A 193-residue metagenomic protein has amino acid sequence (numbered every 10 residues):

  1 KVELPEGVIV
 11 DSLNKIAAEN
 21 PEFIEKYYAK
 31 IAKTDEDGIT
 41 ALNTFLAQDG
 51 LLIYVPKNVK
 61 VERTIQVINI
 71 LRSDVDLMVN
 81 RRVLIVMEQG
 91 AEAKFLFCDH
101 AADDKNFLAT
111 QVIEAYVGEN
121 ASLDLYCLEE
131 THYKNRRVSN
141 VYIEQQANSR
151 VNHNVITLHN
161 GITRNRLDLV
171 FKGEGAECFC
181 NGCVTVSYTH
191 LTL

Functional and structural regions predicted by a protein language model:
V2-L191: Conserved beta-strand/loop scaffold segments within soluble protein domains that form the structured core and edges
